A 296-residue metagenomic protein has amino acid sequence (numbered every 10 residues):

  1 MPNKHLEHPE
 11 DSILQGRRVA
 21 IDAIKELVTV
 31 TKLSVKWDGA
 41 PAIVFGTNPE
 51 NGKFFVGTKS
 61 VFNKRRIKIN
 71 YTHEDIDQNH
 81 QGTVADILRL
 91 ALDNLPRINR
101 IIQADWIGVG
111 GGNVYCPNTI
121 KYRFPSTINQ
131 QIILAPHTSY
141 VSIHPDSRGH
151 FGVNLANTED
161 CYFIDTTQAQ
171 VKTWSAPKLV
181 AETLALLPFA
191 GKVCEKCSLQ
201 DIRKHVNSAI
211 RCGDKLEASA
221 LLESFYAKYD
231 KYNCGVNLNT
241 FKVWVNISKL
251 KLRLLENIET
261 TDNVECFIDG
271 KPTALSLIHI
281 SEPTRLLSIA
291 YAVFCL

Functional and structural regions predicted by a protein language model:
M1-P41, P49, K53-G112, A227-C234 (+4 more regions): Active-site-proximal "nucleotidyltransferase
A42-G46, L134: Short beta-strand scaffold segments in enzyme catalytic cores
N48-P49, A292: Residue-level detector of alpha-helical segments with a strong bias toward transmembrane helices and their helix-loop
K53-L216: Covalent nucleotidyltransferase
A185-I258: Long, charge-rich alpha-helical interaction segments
I268-L277, S281: C-terminal structured domain segments
I278-L296: Single conserved hydrophobic/aromatic residue that forms the stacking wall/gate of nucleotide- or nucleobase-binding
